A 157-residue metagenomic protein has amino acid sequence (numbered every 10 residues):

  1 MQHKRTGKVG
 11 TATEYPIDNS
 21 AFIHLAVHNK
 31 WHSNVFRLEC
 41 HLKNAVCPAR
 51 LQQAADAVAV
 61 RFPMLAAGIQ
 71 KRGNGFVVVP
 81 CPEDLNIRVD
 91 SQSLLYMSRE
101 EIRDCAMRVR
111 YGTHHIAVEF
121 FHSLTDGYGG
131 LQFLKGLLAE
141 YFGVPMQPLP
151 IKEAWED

Functional and structural regions predicted by a protein language model:
M1-D157: Non-catalytic N-terminal regions of enzymes
